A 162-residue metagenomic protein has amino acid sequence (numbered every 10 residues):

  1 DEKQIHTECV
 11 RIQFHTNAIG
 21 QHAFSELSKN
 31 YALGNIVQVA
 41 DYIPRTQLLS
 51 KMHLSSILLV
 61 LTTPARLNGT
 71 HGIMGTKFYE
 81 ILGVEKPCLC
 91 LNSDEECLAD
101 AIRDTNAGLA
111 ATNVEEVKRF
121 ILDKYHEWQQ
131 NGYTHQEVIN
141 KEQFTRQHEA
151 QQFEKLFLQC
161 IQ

Functional and structural regions predicted by a protein language model:
Q4-L49: Nucleotide-activated donor-binding/catalytic signature segment of Leloir-type glycosyltransferases, i.e., the conserved
A23, T46-L48, K77, E116 (+1 more regions): Short acidic active-site motifs
P44-S55, L82-G83: Short acidic alpha-helix that forms the nucleotide-activated donor recognition element in Leloir-type transferases
M52-H71: Acidic donor-binding loop of glycosyltransferase active sites
L58-V60, E80-N92: Short hydrophobic beta-strand element within catalytic cores of glycosyltransferases and related nucleotide-activated
N68-G83: A short, glycine- and acidic-residue-rich donor-binding loop in the catalytic cores of nucleotide-sugar-dependent
S93-D123: Change "using UDP/GDP/dTDP sugars" to "using nucleotide sugars
T112-E115, Q129-Q159: A charged, aromatic-enriched C-terminal amphipathic alpha-helix characteristic of glycosyltransferases across folds
